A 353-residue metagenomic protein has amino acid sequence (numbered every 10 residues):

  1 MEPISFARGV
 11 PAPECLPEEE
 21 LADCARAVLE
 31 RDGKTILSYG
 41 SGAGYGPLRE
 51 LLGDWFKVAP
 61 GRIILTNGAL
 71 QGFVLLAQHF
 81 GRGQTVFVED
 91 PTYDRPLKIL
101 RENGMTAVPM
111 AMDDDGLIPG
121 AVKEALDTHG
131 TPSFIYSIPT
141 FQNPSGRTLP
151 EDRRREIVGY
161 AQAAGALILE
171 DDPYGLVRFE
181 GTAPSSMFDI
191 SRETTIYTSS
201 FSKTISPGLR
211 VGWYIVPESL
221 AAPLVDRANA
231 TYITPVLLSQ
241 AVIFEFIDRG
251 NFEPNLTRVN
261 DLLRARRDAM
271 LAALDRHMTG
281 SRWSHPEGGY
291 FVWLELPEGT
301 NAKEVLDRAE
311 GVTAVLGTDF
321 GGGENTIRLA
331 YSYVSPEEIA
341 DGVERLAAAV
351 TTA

Functional and structural regions predicted by a protein language model:
M1-G42, D54: N-terminal "arm"/small-domain region of PLP-dependent enzymes with the aminotransferase-like
I4-S5, R282-E287, T318-D319: Short beta-strand
A7, V216, W293-E298, V312-V350: Conserved PLP-binding active-site segment of the aspartate aminotransferase-like
T35-G165, G175-T194, L263: Conserved core of the PLP fold type I
D171: Glycine-centered flexible beta-alpha turn that most often forms the glycine-rich phosphate-binding loop
R192, I196-D261: Conserved core segment of the aminotransferase class I/II
F244, D261-L271, S281-E295, A302: Conserved glycine-rich beta-strand-loop-beta hairpin in the small C-terminal domain of fold type I
